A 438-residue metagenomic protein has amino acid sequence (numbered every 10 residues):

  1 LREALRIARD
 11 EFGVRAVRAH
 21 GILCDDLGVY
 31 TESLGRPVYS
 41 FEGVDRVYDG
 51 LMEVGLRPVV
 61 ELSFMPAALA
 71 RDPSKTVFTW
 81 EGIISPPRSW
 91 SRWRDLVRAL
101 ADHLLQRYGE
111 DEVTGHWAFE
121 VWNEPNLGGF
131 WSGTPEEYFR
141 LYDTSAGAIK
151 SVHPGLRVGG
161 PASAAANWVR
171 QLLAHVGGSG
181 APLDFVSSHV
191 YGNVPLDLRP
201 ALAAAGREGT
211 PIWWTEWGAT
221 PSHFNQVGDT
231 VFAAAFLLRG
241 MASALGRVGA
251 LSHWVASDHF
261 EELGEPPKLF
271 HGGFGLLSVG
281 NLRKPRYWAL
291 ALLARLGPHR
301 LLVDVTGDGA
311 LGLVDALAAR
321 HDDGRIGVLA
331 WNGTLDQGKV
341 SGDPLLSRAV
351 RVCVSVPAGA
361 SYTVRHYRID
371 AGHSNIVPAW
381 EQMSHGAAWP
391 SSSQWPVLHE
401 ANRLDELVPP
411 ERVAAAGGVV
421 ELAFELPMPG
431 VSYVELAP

Functional and structural regions predicted by a protein language model:
L1-R15, M428, P438: Mature N-terminal, pre-catalytic/accessory segment of carbohydrate-active enzymes
L1-R9, N167-G177, A234-M241: Short, acidic/polar
F12-P195, P200: Substrate-binding cleft and catalytic face of glycoside hydrolase catalytic domains, especially the flexible beta-alpha
C24-G28, A68, G128, A166-W168 (+5 more regions): Flexible loop/turn segments at secondary-structure boundaries
S91-N167, A181-D184, A204-H223, H259 (+3 more regions): Active-site region of glycoside hydrolase catalytic domains
F185-H299, R320-D322, D343-A358: Catalytic-core region of carbohydrate-active enzymes that cleave or remodel glycosidic bonds
G309-A360, R365-H385, A423-Y433: Carbohydrate-binding surface patches
A388-P438: C-terminal beta-strand-rich structural cap/linker in extracellular carbohydrate-active enzymes
